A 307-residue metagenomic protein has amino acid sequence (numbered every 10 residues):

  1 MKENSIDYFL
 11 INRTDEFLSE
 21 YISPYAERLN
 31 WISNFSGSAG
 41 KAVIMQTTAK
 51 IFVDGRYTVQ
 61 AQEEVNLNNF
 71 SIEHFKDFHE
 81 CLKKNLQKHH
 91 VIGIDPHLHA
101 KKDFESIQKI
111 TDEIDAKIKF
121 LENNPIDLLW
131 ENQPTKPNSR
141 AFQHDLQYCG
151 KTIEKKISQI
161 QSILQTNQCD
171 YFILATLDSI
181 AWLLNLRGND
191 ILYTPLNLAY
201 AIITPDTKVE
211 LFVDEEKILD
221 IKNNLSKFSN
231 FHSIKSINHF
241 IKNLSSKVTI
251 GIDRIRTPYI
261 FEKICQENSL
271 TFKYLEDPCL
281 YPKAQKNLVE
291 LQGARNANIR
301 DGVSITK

Functional and structural regions predicted by a protein language model:
M1-Q87, H99, D103-K242, I299: N-terminal accessory/capping or targeting/presequence segment of soluble
H90-P96: Conserved, well-structured core segments that form or line functional sites
I94, I221-P278, Q285: Conserved catalytic alpha/beta cores of large enzymes that bind or transform nucleotide phosphates and polynucleotides
I110-T135, T257-G293: Terminal amphipathic helices with adjacent charged low-complexity linkers/tails
A294-N298: Extended amphipathic alpha-helical segments enriched in small hydrophobics
R300-K307: Active-site-proximal, well-structured secondary-structure segments within enzyme catalytic domains
